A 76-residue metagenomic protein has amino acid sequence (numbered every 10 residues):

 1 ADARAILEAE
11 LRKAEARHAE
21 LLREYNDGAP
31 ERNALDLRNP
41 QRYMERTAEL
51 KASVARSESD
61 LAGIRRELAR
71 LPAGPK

Functional and structural regions predicted by a protein language model:
A1-D2, R32-N39, K76: Short, charge-rich amphipathic alpha-helices with coiled-coil/heptad character
A1-E20, A48-A52: Short, charge/polar-rich alpha-helical segments
R17-E31: Extended, amphipathic, non-transmembrane alpha-helical segments
H18-L22, R46-G74: Amphipathic alpha-helical coiled-coil segments
